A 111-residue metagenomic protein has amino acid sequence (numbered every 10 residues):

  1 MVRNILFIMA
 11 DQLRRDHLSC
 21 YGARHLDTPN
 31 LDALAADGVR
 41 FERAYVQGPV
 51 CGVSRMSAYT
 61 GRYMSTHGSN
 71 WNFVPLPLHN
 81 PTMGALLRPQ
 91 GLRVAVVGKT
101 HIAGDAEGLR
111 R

Functional and structural regions predicted by a protein language model:
M1-R111: Formylglycine-dependent sulfatase
